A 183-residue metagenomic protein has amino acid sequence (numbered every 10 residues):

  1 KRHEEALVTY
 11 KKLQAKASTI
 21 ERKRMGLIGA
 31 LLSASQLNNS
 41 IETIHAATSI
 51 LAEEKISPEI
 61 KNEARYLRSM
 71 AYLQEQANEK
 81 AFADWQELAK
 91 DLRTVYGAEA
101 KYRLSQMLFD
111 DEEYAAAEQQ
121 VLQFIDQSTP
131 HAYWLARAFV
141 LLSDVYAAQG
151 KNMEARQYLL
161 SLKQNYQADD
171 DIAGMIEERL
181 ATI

Functional and structural regions predicted by a protein language model:
K1-I183: Acidic, polar-rich low-complexity tracts and alpha-helical solenoid repeat scaffolds
